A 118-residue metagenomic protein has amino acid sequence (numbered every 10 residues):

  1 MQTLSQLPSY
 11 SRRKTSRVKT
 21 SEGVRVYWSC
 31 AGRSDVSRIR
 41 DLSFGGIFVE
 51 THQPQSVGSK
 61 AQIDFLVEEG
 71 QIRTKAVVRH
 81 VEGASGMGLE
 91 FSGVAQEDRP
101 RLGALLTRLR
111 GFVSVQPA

Functional and structural regions predicted by a protein language model:
M1-F44, G103-A118: N-terminal helix initiation/capping motif
K19-S21, P54-V57, L89-T107: Short solvent-exposed strand/turn elements
E22-W28, G58-Q71, V115: Short conserved beta-strand and strand-loop elements enriched in small hydrophobics with frequent Asp/Gly
W28, D41, V78-H80, G93: A residue-level detector for short acidic-glycine micro-motifs
A31, F44, P54-S56, E68-G70 (+1 more regions): Short strand-connecting beta-turns/loops that link adjacent beta-strands
S37, T74-R79: Short beta-strand-centered aromatic/proline hotspots
I39, T51, F65-V67, F91: Hydrophobic residues in beta-strands and at strand termini
I47-T51, A84-G93: Short, solvent-exposed secondary-structure boundary/capping segments
